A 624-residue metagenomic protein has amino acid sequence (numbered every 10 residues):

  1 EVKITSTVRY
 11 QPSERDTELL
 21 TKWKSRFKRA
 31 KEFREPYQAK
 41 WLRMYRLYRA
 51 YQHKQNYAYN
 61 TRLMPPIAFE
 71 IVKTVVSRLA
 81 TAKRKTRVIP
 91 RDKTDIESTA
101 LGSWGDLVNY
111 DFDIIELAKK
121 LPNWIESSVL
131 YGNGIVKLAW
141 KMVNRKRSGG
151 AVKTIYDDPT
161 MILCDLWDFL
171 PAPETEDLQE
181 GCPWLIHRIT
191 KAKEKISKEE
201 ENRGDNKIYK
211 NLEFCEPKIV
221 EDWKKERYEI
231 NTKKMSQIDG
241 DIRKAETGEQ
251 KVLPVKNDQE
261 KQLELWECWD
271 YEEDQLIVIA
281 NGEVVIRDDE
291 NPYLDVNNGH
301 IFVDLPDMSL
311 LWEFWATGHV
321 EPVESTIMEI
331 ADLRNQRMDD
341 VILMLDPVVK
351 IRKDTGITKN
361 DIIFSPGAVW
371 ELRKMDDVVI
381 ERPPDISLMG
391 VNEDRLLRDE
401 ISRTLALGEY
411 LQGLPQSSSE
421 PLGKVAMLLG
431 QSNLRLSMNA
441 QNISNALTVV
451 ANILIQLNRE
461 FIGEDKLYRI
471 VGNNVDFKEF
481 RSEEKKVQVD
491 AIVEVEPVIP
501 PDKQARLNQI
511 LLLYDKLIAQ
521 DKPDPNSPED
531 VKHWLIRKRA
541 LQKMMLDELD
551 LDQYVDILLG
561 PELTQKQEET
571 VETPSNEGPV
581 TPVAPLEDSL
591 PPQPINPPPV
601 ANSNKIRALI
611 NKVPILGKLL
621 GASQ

Functional and structural regions predicted by a protein language model:
E1-N60, S128, V136, K141-A151 (+10 more regions): C-terminal anchoring/interaction modules
R62-G105, N109: Nucleic acid-processing catalytic cores of prokaryotic defense/repair systems
I89-D113, L117, K207, L212-F214 (+2 more regions): Charged, compositionally biased non-catalytic regions
E116-I125: Phosphate-interacting basic helix/loop segments used at nucleotide- and nucleic-acid interfaces
L185-A192, C215, E260-Q262, N291 (+1 more regions): Mature extracytoplasmic enzyme cores
E249-W269: Intrinsically disordered, low-complexity acidic Ser/Thr-rich regulatory segments
